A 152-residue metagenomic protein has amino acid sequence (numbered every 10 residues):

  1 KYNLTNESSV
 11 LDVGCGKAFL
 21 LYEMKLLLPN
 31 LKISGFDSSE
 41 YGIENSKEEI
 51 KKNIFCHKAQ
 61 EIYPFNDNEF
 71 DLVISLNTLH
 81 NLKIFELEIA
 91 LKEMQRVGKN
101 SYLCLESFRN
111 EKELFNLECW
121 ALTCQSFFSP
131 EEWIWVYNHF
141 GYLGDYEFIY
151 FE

Functional and structural regions predicted by a protein language model:
K1-N66, L82-I89, E93-R96, N100-E152: Class I (Rossmann-like) S-adenosyl-L-methionine-dependent methyltransferase catalytic domain, capturing the SAM-binding
I74: A conserved beta-strand element that flanks and buttresses the S-adenosyl-L-methionine
N77-N81: Short catalytic micro-motifs in class I SAM-dependent methyltransferases
